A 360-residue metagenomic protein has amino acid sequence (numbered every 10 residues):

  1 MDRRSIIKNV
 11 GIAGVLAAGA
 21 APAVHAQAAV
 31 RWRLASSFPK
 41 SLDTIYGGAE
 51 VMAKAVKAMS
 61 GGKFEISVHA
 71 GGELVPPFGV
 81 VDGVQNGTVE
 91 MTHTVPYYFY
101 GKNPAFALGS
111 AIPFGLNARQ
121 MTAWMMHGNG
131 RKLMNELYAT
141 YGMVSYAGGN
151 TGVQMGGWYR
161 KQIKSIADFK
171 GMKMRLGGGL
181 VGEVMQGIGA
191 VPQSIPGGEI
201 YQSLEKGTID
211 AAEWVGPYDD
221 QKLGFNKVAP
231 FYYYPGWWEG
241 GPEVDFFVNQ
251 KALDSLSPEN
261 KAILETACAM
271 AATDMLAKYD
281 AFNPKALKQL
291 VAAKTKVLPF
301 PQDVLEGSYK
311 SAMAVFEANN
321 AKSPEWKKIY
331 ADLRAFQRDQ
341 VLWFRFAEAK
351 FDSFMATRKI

Functional and structural regions predicted by a protein language model:
D2-G19, H25-M121, N129-I360: N-terminal secretory/targeting leader peptides
